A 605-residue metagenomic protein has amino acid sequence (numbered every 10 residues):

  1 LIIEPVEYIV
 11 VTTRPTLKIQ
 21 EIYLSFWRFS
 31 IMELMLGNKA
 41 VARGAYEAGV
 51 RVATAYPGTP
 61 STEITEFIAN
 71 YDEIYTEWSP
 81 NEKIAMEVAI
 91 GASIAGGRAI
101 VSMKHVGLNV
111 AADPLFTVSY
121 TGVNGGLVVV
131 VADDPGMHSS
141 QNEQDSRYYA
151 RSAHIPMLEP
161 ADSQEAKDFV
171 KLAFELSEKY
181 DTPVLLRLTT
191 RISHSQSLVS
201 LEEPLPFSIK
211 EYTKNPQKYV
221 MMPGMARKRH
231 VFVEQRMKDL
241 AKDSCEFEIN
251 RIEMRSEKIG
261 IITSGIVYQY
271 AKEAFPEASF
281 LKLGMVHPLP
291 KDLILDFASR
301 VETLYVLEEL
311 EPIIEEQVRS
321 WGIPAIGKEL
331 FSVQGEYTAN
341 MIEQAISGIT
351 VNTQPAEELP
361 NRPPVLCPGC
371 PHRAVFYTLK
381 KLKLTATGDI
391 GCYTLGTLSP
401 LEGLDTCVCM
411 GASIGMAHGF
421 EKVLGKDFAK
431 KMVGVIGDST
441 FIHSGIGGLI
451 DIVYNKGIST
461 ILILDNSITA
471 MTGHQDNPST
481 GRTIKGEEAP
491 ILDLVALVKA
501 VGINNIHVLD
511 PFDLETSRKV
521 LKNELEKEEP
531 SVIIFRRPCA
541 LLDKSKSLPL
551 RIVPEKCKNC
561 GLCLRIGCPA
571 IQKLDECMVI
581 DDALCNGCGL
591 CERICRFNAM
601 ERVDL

Functional and structural regions predicted by a protein language model:
Y23, R28, M32-N38, P160-L366 (+6 more regions): Flexible, low-complexity linker and terminal segments
F26-S163, R191, M254-R255, S320-K430: Thiamine diphosphate
I64-F67, I90, A111-L115, M137-Q144 (+15 more regions): Short acidic, glycine/serine/threonine-rich loops at helix termini
F67-E73, A271-L281, A496-G502: Short helix-loop-beta junction
S102-M103, V128-A132, L185-T189, I262-T263 (+4 more regions): Short beta-strand segments
D134-P183, T189, G224, P364 (+2 more regions): Conserved thiamine diphosphate
S139, T397-I534, K544-S545: Thiamine diphosphate
